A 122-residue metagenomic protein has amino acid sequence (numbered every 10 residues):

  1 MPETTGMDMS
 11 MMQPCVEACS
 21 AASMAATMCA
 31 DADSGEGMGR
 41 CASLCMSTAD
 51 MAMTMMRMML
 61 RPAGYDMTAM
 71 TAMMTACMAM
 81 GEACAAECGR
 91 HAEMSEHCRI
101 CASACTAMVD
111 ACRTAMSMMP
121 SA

Functional and structural regions predicted by a protein language model:
M1-A122: Amphipathic alpha-helical hairpins
